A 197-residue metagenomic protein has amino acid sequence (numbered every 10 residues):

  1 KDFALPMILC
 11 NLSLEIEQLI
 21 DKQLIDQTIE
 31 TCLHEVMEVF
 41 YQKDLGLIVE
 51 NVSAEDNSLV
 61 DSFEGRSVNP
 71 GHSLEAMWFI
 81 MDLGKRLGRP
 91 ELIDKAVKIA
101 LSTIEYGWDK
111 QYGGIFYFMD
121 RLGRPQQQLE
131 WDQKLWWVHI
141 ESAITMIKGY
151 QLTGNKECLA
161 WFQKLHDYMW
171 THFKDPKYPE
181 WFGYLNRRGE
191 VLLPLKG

Functional and structural regions predicted by a protein language model:
K1-G197: Glycan-recognition and catalytic cores of secretory/periplasmic carbohydrate-active enzymes
